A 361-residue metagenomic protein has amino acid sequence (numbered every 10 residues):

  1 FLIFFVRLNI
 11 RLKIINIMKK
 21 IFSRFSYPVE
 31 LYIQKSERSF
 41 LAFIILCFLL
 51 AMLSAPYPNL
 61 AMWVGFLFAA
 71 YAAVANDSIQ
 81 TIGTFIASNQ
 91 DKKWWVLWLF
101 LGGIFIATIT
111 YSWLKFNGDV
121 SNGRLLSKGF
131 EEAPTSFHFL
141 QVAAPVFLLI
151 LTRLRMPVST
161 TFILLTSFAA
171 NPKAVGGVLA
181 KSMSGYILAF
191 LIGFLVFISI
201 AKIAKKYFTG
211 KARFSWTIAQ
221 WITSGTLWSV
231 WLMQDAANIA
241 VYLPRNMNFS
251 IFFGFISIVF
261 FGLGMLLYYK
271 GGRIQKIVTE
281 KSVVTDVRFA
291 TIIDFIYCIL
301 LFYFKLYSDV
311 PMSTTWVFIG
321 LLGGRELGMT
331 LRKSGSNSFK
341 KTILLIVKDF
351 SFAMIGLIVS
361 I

Functional and structural regions predicted by a protein language model:
L2-F5: Short hydrophobic targeting helices and cationic amphipathic motifs that mediate membrane/organellar targeting
M18-I361: Multi-pass alpha-helical transmembrane bundle typical of ion/small-solute transporters and intramembrane aspartyl
